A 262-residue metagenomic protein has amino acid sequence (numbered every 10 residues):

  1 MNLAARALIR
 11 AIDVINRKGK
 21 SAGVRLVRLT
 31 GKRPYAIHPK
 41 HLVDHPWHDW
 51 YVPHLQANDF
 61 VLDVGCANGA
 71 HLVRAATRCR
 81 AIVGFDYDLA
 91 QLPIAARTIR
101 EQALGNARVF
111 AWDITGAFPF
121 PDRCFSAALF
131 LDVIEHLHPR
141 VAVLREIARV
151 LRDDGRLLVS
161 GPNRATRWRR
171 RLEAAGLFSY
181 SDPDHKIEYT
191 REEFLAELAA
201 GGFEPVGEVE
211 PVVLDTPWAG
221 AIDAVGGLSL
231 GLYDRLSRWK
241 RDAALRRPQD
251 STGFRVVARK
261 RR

Functional and structural regions predicted by a protein language model:
M1-P121, A127-L131, L144, V209-V213 (+3 more regions): Conserved N-terminal segment of class I S-adenosyl-L-methionine
A90, H138-A142, R169: Short N-terminal helix/helix-N-cap motif within the alpha/beta-hydrolase-1
D132-H136: A short His-aromatic
V141-D153: A short glycine-rich, Lys/Arg-flanked "PGG" loop and its adjoining helix->strand segment in the class I
G155-G161: Conserved beta-strand signature within the Rossmann-like core of class I S-adenosyl-L-methionine
N163-H185: Short, glycine-/aromatic-enriched active-site segment of Class I SAM-dependent methyltransferases
K186-G201: Short alpha-helix
W239-R247: Short, P/G- and charge-enriched loop/turn segments at secondary-structure junctions
